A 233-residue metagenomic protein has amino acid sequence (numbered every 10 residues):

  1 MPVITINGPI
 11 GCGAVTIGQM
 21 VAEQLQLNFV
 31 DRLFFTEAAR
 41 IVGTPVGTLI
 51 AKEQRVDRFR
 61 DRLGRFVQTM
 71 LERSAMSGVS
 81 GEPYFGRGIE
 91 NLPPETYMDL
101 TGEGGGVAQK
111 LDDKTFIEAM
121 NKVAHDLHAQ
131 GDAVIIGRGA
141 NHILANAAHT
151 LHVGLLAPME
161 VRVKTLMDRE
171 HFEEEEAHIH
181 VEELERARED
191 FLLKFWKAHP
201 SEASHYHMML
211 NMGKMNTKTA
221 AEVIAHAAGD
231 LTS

Functional and structural regions predicted by a protein language model:
M1-I4, G131: Pre-Walker A (Motif I) flank of P-loop NTPase domains
T5-Q19: Glycine-rich phosphate-binding P-loop
N28-R40: Short beta-strand-centered segment that lines the nucleotide-binding/catalytic pocket of NTP-utilizing
A39-D132: ATP-dependent small-molecule kinase phosphotransfer cores that center on conserved nucleotide phosphate-binding segments
D57, D61-R65, V79, E173-T217: Small-molecule kinase domains that catalyze NTP-dependent phosphoryl transfer to phosphate-bearing small molecules
N121, T217-A225: Short, amphipathic alpha-helical "lid/cap" segments that border enzyme active or binding sites
N146-E170, E174-E182: Conserved phosphate-donor/acceptor-positioning beta-strand/loop module used by diverse small-molecule
